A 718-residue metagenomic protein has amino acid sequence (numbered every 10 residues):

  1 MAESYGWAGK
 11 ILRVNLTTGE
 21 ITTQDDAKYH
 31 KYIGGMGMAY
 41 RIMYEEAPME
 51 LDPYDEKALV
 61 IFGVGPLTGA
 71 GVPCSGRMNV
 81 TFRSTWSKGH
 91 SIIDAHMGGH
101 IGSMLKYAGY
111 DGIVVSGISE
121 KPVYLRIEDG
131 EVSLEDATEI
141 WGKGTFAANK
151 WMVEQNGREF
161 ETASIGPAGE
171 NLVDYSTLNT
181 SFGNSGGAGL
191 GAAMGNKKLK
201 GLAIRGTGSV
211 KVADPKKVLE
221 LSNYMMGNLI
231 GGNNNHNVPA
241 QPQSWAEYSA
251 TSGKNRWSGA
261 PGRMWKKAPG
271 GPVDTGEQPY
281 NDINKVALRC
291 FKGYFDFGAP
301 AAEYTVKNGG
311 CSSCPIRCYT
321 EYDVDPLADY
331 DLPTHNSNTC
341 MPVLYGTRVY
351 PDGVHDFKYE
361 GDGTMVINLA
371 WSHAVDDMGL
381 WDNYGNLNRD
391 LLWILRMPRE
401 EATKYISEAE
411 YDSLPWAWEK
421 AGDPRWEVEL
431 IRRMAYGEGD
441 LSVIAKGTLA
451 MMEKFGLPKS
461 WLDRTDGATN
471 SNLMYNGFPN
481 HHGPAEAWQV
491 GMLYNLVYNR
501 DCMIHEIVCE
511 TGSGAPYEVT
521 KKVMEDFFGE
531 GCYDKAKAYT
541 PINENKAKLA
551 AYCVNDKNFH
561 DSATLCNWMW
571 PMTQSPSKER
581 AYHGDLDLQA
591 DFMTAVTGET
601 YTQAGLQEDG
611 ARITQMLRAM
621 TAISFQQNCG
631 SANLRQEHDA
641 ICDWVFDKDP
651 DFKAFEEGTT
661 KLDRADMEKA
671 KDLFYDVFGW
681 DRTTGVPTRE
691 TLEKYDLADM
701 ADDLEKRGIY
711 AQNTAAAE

Functional and structural regions predicted by a protein language model:
A2-P66, V72-C74, I165-P167, N184: N-terminal amphipathic, basic-rich helices that act as targeting or association modules
A8, L16-T17, A27-K28, M36-A47 (+5 more regions): N-terminally biased helix-coil "hinge/interface" segments that flank
K10-N15, T22, I61, M104 (+7 more regions): Structured core elements
K10-V14, Y124-R126, V173-S176, S471: Short beta-strand scaffold segments in enzyme catalytic cores
D26-K31, D129, T138-W141: A short, sequence-level motif marking secondary-structure junctions
G37-V115, E135-R158, N228-N237: Glycine-rich, N-terminal phosphate-binding loop and its surrounding beta-alpha-beta segment
D55, S75-M78, F82, V153-N156 (+2 more regions): Extended C-terminal regions of large enzymes
G98-D129, N196-V210, N383-L392: Glycine-rich phosphate/pyrophosphate-binding loops and their adjacent beta-strand/loop elements at enzyme active sites
